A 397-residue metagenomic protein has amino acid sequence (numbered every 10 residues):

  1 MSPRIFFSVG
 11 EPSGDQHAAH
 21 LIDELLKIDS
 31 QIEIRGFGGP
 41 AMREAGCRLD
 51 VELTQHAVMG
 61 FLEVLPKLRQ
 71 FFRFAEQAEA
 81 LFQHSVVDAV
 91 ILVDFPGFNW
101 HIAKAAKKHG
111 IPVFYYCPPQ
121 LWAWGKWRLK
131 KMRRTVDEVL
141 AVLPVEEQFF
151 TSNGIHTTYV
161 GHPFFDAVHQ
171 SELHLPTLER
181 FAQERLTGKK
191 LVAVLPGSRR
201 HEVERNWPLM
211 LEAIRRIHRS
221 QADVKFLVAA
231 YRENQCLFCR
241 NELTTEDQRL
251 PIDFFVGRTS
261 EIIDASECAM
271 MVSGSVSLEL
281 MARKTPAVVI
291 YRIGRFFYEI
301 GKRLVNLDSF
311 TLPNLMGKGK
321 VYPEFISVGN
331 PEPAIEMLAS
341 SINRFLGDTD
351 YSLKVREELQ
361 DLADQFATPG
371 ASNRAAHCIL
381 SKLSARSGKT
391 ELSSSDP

Functional and structural regions predicted by a protein language model:
M1-P397: Nucleotide-activated sugar donor-binding and catalytic core shared by glycosyltransferases and related lipid-linked
